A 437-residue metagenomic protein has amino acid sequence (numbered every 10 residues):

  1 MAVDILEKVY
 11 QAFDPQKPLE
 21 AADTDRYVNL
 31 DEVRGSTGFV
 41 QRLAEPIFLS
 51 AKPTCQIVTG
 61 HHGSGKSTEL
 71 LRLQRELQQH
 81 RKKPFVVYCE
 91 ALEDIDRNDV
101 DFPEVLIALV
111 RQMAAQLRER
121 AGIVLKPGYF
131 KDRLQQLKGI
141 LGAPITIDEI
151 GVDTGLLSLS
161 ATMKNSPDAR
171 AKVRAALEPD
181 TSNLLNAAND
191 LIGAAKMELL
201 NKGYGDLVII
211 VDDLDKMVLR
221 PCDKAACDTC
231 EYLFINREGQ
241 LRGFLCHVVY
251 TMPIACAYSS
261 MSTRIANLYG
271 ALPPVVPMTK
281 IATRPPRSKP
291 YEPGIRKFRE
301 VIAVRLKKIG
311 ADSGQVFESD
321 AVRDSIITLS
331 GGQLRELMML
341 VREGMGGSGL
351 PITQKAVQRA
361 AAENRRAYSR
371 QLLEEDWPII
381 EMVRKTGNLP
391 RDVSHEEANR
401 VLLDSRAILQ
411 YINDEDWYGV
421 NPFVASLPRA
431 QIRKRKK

Functional and structural regions predicted by a protein language model:
M1-Q79: Walker A/P-loop-proximal flanking segment of P-loop NTPase domains
A2, E343, I352-K437: C-terminal leucine-rich, beta-strand-based interaction scaffolds used for sensing/assembly
A21, Y27-V28, E32-S36, K172-A195 (+3 more regions): Alpha-helix-centered segments that form part of catalytic cores
G38-V40, L49-C55, A188-I192, T229-I235 (+2 more regions): Short linear interaction motifs
T54-L207: P-loop NTPase nucleotide-binding core
E69-L71, R97-F102, V218-D223, S259-I265 (+1 more regions): A short acidic (Asp/Glu
G193-S319: The catalytic "switch" region of P-loop NTPases
V316-Y368: Amphipathic alpha-helical "lid/sensor" segments that cap RecA-like P-loop NTPase cores
